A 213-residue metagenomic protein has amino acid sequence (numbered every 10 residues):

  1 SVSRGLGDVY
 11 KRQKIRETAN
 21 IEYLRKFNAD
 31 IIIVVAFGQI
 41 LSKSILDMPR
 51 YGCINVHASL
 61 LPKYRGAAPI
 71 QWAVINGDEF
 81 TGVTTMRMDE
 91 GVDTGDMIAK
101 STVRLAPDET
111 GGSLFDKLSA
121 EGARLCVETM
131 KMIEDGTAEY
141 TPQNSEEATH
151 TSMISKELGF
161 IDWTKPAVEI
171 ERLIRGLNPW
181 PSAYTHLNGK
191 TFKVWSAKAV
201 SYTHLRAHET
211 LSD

Functional and structural regions predicted by a protein language model:
S1-P179: One-carbon transfer enzymes
S3-Q13, A199-V200, H204-D213: Residue-level detector of conserved catalytic or cofactor/ligand-binding positions in enzyme active sites
L6, D89, K190-F192, H208: Small/flexible residues
G91-V92, A167, T191, V200 (+1 more regions): Residues that cap or initiate secondary-structure elements
L177-R206: C-terminal substrate-binding/catalytic lobe of Rossmann-fold NAD(P)-dependent oxidoreductases
